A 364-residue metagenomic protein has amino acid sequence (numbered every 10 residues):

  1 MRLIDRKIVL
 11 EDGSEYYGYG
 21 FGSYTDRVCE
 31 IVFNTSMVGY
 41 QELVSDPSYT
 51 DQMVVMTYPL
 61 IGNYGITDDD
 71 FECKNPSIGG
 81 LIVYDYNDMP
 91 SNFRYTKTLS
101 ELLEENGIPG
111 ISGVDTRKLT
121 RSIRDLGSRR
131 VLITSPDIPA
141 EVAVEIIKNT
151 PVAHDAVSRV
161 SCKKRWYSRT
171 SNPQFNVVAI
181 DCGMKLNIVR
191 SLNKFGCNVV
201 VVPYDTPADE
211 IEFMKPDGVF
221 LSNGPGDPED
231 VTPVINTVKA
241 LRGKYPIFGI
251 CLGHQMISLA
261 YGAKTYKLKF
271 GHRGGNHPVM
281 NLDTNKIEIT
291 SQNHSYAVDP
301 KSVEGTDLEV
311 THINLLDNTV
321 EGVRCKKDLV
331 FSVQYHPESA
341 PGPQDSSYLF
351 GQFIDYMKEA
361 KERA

Functional and structural regions predicted by a protein language model:
M1-D209, F213-M214, P228-D230, A340 (+1 more regions): RNA-binding accessory domains that recognize and position tRNA/RNA substrates
P109, N176, P246-F248, K264 (+1 more regions): Proline-centered loop/turn at the N-terminus of a beta-strand
D115, C251, H294, H336: Active-site glycine-centered loops adjacent to acidic/histidine catalytic or metal-binding residues that shape
S171-V177, T284-I287, C325-V330: Beta-strand-turn-beta hairpins that frame and shape the catalytic cleft of phosphate-ester-processing enzymes
Q174-V178, N198, P246, I289 (+1 more regions): Residues that mark the start of a beta-strand
F213, D217-G218, S222-I289, S295-P300 (+1 more regions): Cysteine-nucleophile active-site neighborhood
K286-D328, A364: Catalytic beta-strand/loop cores that center a nucleophilic Ser/Cys/Thr and support acyl-enzyme chemistry
G322-A364: A glycine-centered loop/beta-turn motif at secondary-structure junctions
